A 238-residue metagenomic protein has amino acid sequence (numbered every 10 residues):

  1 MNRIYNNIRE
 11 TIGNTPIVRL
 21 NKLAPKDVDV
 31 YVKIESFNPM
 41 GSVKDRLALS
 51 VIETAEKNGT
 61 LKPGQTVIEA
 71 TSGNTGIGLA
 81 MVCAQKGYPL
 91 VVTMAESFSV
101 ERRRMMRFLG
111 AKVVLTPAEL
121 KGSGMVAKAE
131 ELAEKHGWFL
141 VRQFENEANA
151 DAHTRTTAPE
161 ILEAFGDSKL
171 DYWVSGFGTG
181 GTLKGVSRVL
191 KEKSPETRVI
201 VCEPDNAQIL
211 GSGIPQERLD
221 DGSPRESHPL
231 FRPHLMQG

Functional and structural regions predicted by a protein language model:
M1-G238: PLP-dependent amino-acid enzyme catalytic core
